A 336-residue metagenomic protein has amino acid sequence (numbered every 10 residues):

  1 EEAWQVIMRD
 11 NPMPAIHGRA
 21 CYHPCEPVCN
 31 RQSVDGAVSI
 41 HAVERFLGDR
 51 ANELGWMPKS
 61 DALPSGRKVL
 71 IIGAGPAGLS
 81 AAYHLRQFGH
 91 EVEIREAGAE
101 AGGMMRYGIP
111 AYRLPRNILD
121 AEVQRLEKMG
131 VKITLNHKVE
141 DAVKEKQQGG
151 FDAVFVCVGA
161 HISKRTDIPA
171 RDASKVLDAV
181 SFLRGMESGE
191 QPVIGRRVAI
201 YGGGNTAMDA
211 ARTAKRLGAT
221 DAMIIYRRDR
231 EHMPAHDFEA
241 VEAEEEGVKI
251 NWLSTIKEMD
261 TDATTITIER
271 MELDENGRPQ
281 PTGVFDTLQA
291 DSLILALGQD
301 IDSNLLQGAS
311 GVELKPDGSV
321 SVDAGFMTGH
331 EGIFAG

Functional and structural regions predicted by a protein language model:
E1-R19, V34-L63, M186: Ferredoxin-type iron-sulfur electron-transfer modules in oxidoreductases and energy-metabolism complexes
P12, G75-P76, E100, G204-T206: Residue-level detector of alpha-helix initiation sites
L63-I72, D120-I168, K257-T267, S292 (+1 more regions): Feature captures the FAD/FMN-dependent oxidoreductase FAD-binding
S65-K68, N136, I194-V198, A219 (+2 more regions): Phosphate-coordination loops involved in phosphoryl transfer and adenosine-cofactor binding
R67-E93, T206-K215: N-terminal Rossmann-like FAD-binding beta1-loop-alpha1 element of flavoenzymes
V69-I71, V92, V198, A222 (+1 more regions): Conserved hydrophobic helix-helix packing surfaces used for dimerization/oligomerization
E91-M129, I133, A211-E258: Rossmann-like dinucleotide-binding cores of NAD(P)H-dependent redox enzymes
S174-R196, D274-G336: FAD-site-proximal beta/loop scaffold in flavoenzymes
